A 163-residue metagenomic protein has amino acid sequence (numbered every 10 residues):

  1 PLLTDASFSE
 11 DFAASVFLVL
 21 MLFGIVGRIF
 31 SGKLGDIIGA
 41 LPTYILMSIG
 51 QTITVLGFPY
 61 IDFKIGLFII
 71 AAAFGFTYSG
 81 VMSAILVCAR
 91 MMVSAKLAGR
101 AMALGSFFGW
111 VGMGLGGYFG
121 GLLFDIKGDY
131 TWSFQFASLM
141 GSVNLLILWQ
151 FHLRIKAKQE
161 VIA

Functional and structural regions predicted by a protein language model:
P1-D11: Short amphipathic helix-loop junctions that connect adjacent transmembrane helices in Major Facilitator Superfamily/SLC
M21-I29, W110-G114: Residue-level signature of mid-helix packing/kink "hotspots" within the transmembrane helices of 12-pass Major
G27-G39, F124-D125: Helix-to-loop junctions at the C-terminal end of transmembrane segments in multipass secondary transporters
G50-D62: C-terminal ends and interior cores of transmembrane alpha-helices in multi-pass membrane transporters/permeases
Y60-I70: Helix-loop junctions at membrane interfaces in 12-TM secondary transporters
G80-V93: Intracellular juxtamembrane helix-capping segments at the cytosolic ends of symmetry-related transmembrane helices
R90-D129, A137: A late C-terminal transmembrane helix in Major Facilitator Superfamily
